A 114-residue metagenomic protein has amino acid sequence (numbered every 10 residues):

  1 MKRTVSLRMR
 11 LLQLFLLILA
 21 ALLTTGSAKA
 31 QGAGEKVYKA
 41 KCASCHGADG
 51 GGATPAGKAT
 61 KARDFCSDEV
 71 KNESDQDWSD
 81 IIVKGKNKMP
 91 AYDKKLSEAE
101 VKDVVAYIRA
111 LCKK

Functional and structural regions predicted by a protein language model:
K2-F15: Bacterial N-terminal signal peptides that target proteins for export
V5-L7, A21, S27-A28, S44: Intrinsically disordered, low-complexity repeat segments enriched in small/polar residues
Q13-T24: Bacterial N-terminal signal peptides
L22-V37, A53, D68: Electrostatic cytochrome c docking/interface patches
E35-K61, K84-K88, A110-K114: Periplasmic/extracellular electron-transfer cofactor-ligation site, primarily the c-type cytochrome heme-c attachment
A59-L111: Extracytoplasmic electron-transfer domains, predominantly the class I c-type cytochrome c fold
